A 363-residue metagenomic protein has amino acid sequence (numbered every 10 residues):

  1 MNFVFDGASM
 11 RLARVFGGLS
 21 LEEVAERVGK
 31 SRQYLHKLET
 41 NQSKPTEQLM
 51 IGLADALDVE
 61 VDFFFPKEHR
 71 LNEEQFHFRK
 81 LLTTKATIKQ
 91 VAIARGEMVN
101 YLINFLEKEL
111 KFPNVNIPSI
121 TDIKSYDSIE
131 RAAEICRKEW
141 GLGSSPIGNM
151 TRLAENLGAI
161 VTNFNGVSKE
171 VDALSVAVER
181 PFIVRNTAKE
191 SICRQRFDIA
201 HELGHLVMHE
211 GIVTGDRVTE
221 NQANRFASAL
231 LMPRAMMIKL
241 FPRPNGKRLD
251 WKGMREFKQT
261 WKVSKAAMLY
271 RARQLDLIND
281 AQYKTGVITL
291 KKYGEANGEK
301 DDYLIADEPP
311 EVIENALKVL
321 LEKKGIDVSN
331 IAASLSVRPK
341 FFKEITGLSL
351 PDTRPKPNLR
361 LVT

Functional and structural regions predicted by a protein language model:
M1-T363: Active-site hotspot residues in diverse enzymes, especially metal/ion-binding acidic/histidine motifs
